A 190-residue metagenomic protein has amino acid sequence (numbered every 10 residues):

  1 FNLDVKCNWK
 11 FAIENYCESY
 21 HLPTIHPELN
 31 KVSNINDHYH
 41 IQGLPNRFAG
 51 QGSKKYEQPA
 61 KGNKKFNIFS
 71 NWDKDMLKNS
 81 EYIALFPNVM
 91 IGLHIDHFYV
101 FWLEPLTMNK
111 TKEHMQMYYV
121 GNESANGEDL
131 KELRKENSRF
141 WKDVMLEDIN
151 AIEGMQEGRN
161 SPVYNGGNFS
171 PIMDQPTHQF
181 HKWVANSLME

Functional and structural regions predicted by a protein language model:
F1-E190: C-terminal catalytic domain of Rieske-type non-heme iron oxygenases
